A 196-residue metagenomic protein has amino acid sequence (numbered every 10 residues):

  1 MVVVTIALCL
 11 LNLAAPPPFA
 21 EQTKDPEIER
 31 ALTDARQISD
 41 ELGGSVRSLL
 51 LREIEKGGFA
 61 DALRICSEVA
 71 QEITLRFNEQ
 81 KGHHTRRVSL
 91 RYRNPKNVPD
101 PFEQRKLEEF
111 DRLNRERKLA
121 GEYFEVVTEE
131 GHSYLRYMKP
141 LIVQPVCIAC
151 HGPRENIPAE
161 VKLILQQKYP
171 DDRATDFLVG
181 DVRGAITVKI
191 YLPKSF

Functional and structural regions predicted by a protein language model:
V2-L13: Bacterial N-terminal signal peptides
I6, P17-A20: Long, low-complexity, intrinsically disordered N-terminal extensions of eukaryotic proteins, enriched
L11-P16, E53: Low-complexity, intrinsically disordered/propeptide-like segments
F19-Q144, N156-F196: Extracytoplasmic c-type cytochrome modules immediately beyond a signal peptide or single-pass transmembrane anchor
I148-E155: Detector for the c-type heme attachment site
